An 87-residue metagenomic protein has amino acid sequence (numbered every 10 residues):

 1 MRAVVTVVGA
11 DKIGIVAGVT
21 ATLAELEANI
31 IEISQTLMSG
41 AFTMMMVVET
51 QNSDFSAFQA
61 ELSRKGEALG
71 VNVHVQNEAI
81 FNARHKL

Functional and structural regions predicted by a protein language model:
M1-L87: A conserved regulatory-domain signal marking ACT and ACT-like small-molecule sensing domains and adjacent regulatory
